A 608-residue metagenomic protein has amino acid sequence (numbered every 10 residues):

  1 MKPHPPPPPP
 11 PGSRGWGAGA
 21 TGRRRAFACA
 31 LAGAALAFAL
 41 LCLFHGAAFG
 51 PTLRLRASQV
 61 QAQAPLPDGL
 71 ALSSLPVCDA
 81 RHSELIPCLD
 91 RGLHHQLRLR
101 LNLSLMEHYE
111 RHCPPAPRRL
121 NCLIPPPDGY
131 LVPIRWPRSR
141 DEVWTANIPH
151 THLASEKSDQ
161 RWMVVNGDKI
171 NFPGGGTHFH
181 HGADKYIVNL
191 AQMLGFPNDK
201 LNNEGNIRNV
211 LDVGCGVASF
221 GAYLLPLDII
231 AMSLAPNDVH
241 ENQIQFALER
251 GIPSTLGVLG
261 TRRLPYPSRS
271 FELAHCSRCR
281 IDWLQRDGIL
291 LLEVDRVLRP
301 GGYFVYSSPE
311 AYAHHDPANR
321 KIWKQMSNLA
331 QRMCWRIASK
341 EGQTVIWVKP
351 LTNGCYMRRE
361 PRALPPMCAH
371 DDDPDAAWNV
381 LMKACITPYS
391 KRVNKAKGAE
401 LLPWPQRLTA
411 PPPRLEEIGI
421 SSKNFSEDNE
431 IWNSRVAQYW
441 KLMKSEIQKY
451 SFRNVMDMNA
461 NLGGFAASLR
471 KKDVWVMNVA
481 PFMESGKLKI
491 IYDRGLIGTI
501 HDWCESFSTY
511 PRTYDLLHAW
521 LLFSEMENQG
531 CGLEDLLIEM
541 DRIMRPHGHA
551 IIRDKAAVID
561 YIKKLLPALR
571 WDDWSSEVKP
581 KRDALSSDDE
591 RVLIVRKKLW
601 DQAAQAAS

Functional and structural regions predicted by a protein language model:
K2-G205, H315, S327-N328, R332-Y450 (+5 more regions): Intrinsically disordered, low-complexity glycine/charged-rich regulatory or linker segments that flank or connect
E204-G216, F220-A222, M232, K449-R470 (+1 more regions): Conserved class I S-adenosyl-L-methionine
I230-P236, L256, W475-A480: Conserved SAM-binding motif I beta-strand of class I
L248, F304-A330, E341, A550-W571 (+1 more regions): Conserved class I S-adenosyl-L-methionine
G251-G260, G495-C504: Conserved SAM-binding strand-loop segment of SAM-dependent methyltransferases
T261-A274, Q285, I289, D493-R494 (+2 more regions): A short acidic, Gly/Pro-enriched loop at the edge of an enzyme's catalytic core that lines a small-molecule cofactor
P267, R286-G301, R512, Q529-H547 (+1 more regions): A short glycine-rich, Lys/Arg-flanked "PGG" loop and its adjoining helix->strand segment in the class I
G464, V474, I490-D493, T499 (+2 more regions): C-terminal interaction modules of eukaryotic adaptor/scaffold proteins
